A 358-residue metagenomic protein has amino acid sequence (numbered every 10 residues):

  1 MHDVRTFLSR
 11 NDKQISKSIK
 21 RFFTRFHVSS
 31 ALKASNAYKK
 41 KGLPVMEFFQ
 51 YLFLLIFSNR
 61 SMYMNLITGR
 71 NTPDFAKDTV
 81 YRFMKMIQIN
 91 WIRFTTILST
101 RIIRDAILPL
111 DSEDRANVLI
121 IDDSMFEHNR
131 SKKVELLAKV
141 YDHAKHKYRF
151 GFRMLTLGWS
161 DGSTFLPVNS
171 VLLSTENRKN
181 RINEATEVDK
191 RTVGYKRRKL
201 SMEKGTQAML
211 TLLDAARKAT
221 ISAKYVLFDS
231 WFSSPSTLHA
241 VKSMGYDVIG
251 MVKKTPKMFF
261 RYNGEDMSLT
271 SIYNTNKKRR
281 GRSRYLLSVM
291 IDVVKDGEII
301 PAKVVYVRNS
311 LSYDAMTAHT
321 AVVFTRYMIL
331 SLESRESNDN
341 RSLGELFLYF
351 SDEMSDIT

Functional and structural regions predicted by a protein language model:
M1-R93: Gly/serine-rich nucleotide phosphate-binding loop at the start of the catalytic core of nucleotide/ADP-ribose-handling
V4, R10-N11, A37, M86-N177 (+2 more regions): Active-site-proximal, Lys/Arg-enriched surface segment that forms a nucleic-acid-binding/basic interface patch
M46-R60, T156, A318-S331: Short, hydrophobic/amphipathic alpha-helical patches that form generic packing surfaces within helical domains
Y51, N65-I67, R115-N129, L157 (+5 more regions): Short, conserved catalytic/metal-binding motifs centered on acidic residues
M62, D78-T79, K85, A144-S222 (+2 more regions): Electropositive, glycine- and tryptophan-enriched low-complexity nucleic-acid-binding patches
S163-L166, S170-V171, E176-K190, R198 (+3 more regions): An anionic, glycine-rich sequence signature occurring as long contiguous blocks
V188-E265: Domain-level cores of phosphate- or acyl-group-handling catalytic modules
L311-I357: Basic, amphipathic alpha-helical segments enriched in Lys/Arg and hydrophobic/aromatic residues
